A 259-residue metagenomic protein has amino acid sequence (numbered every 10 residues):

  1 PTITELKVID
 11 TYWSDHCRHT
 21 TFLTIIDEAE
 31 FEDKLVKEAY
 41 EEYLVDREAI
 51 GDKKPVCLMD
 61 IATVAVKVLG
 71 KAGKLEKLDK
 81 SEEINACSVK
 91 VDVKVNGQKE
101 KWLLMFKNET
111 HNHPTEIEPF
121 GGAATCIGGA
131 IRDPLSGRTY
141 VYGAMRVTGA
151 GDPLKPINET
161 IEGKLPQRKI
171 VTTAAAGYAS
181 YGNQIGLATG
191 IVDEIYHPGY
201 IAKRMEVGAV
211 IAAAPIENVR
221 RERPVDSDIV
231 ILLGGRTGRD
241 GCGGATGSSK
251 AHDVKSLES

Functional and structural regions predicted by a protein language model:
P1-S259: Core nucleic-acid recognition elements
